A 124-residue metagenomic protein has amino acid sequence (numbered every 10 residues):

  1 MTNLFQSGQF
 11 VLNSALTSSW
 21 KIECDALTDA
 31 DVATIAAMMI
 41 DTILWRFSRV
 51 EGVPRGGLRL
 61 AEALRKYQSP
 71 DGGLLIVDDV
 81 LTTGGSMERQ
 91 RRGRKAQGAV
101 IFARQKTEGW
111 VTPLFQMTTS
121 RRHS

Functional and structural regions predicted by a protein language model:
M1-S124: PRPP-associated nucleotide enzymes
